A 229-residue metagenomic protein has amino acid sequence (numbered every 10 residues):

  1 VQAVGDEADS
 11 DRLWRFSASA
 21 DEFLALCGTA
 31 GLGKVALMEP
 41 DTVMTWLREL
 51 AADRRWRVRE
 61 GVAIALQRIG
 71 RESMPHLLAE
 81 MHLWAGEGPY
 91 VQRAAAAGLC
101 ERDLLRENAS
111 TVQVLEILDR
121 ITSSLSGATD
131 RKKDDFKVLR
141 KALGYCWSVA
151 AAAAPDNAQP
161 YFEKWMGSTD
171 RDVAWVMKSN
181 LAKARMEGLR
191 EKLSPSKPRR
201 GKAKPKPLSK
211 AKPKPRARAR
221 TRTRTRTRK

Functional and structural regions predicted by a protein language model:
V1-R216, R226-K229: Alpha-helical scaffold domains
T221-T225: Long, intrinsically disordered low-complexity tandem-repeat segments
